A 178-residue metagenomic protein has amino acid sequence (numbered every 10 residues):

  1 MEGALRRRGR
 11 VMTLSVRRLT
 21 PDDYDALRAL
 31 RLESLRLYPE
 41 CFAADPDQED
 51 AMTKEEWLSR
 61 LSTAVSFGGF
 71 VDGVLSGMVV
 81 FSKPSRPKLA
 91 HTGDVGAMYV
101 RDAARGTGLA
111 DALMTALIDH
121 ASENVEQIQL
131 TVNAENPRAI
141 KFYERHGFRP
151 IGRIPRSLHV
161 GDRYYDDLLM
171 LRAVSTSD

Functional and structural regions predicted by a protein language model:
M1-D22, A29, E33, L168 (+1 more regions): Conserved N-terminal entry element of GNAT/NAT acetyltransferase domains
P21-A29, E33-A103, M114-H120, A173-S177: Acetyl-CoA-dependent GNAT
A64, Y165-L169: Short hydrophobic/aromatic beta-strand or adjacent loop that forms the aromatic wall/cage of a ligand/substrate-binding
V74-G77, R138, Y164: Glycine-rich acetyl-CoA-binding "A-motif" of GNAT/NAT acetyltransferases
T107, D111, E135-R153: Conserved active-site alpha-helix within GNAT-family acetyltransferase domains
A121-T131: Conserved GNAT acetyl-CoA-binding A-motif
L130-I140, S157-G161: Conserved beta-strand-loop-alpha-helix junction that forms the acyl-donor binding cleft
